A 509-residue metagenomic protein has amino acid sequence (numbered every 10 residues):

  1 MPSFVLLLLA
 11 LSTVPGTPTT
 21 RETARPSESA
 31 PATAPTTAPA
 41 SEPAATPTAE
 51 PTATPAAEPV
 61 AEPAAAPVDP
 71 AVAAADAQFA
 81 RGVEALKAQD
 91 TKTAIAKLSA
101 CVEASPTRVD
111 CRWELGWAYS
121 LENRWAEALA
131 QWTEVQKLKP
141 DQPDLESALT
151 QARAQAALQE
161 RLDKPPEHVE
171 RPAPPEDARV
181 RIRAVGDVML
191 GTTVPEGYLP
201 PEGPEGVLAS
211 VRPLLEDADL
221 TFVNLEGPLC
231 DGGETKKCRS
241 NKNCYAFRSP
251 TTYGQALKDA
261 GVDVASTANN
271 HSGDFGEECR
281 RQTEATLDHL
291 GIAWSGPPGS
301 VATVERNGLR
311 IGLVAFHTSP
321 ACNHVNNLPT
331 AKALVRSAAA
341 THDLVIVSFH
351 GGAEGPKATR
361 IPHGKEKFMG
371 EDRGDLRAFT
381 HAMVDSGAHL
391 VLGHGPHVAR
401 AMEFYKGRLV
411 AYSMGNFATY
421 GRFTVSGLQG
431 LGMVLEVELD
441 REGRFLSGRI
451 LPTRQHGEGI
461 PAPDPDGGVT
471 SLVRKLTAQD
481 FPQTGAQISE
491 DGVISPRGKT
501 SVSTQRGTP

Functional and structural regions predicted by a protein language model:
K87-A88, L121-E122, Q151-Q159: Register position in tetratricopeptide repeats
A100-C101, E134-V135: Canonical positions in the second alpha-helix
L158-P509: Acidic, metal/ion-coordinating pockets
